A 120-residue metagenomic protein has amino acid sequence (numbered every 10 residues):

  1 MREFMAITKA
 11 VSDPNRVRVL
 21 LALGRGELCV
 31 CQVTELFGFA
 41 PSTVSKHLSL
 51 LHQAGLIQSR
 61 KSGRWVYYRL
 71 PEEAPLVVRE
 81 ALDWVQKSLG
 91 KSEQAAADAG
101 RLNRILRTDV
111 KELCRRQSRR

Functional and structural regions predicted by a protein language model:
R2-T43, S49, W65-A74: N-terminal helix-turn-helix DNA-binding core of bacterial DNA-binding proteins
P14, C29, I57, A95 (+1 more regions): A general structural signal for well-ordered secondary-structure junctions
Q53-S62, R69-P71: Beta-hairpin "wing" of winged helix-turn-helix
A54, R64-V66, R79-W84: Short, structured secondary-structure boundary patches
L76-R120: Amphipathic alpha-helical dimerization/coiled-coil segments that flank or bridge DNA-binding/regulatory modules
